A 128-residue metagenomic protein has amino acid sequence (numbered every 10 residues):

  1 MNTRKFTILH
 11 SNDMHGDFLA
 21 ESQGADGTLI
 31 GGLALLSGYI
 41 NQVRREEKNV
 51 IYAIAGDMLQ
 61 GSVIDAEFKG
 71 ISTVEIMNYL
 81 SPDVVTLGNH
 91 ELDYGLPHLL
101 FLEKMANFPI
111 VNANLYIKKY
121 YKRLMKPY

Functional and structural regions predicted by a protein language model:
M1-Y128: Acidic, metal/ion-coordinating pockets
